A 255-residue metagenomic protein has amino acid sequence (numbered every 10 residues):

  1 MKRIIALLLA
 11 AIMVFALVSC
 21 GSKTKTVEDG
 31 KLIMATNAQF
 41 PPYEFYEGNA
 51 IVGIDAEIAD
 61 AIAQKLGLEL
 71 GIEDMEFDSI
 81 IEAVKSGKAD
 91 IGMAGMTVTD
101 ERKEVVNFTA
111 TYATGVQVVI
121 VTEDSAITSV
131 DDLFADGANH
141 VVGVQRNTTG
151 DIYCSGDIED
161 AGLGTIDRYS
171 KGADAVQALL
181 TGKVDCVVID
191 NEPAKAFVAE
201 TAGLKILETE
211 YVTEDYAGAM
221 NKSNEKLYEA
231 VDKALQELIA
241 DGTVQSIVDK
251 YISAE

Functional and structural regions predicted by a protein language model:
A16-S19: C-terminal motif of bacterial Sec signal peptides marking the signal peptidase cleavage site
S22-T24, E69, T149-D167, A202-E208 (+1 more regions): Ligand-binding clefts/hinges and TM-proximal coupling segments of bilobed small-molecule sensing domains
K25-G95: Extracytoplasmic small-molecule ligand-binding "clamshell" domains of the periplasmic binding protein/Venus flytrap
A38, T114-E123, N191, K195-Q236 (+1 more regions): Periplasmic-binding protein-like
L68-E69, K85-A94, A138-V141, K171 (+2 more regions): Alpha-to-beta junction loops
G71-V84, T128, I166-T181, E214: Short helix-initiation/N-cap motifs at beta->coil->alpha
S79, M96-E104, S155-G156, A178-T181 (+1 more regions): A ligand-binding cleft/hinge motif common to bilobed small-molecule-binding domains
T109, V121-V141: Flexible hinge/capping segments at coil-to-helix
